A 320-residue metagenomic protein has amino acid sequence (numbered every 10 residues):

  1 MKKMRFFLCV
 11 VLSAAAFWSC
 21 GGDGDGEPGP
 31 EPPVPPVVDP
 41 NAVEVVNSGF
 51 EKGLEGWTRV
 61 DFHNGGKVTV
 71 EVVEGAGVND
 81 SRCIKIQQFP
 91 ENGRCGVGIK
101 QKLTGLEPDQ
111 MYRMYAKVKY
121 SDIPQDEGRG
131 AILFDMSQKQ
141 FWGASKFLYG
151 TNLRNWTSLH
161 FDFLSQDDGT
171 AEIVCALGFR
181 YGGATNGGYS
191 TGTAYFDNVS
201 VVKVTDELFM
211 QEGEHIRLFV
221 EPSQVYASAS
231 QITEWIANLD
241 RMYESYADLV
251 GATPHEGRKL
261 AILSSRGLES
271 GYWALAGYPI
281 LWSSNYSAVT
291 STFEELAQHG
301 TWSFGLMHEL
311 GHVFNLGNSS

Functional and structural regions predicted by a protein language model:
A16-S19: C-terminal motif of bacterial Sec signal peptides marking the signal peptidase cleavage site
P30-N64: Extracellular carbohydrate-recognition regions
V46-F50, L54, I84, G98-R129 (+2 more regions): Extra-cytoplasmic beta-strand recognition segments
E51-I86: Extracellular glycan-recognition surfaces and repeat-rich motifs
R59, C95-I99, D122-Q138, A171-C175: Beta-strand acidic-aromatic groove motif in beta-rich domains, primarily in extracellular
R94-G96, N155, Y181-V202: Extracellular carbohydrate recognition
K139-A171: Extracellular carbohydrate recognition and processing domains and analogous Trp-centered ligand-binding platforms
E212-N318: Juxtacatalytic substrate-recognition/specificity segment
